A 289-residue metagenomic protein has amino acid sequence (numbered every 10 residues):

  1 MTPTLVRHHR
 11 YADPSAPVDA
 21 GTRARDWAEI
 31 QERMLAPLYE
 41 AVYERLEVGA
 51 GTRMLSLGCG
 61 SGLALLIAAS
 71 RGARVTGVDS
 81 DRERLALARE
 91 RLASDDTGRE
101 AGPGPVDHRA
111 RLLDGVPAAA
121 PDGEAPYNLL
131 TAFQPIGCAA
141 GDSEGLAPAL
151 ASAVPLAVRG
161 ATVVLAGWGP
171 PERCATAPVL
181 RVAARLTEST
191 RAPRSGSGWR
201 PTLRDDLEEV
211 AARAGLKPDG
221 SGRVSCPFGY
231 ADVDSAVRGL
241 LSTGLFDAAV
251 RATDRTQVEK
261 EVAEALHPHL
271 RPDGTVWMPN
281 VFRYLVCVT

Functional and structural regions predicted by a protein language model:
M1-T52, L63, R84-L87, S94-D95 (+1 more regions): Conserved class I S-adenosyl-L-methionine
T2-T4, H9, S61-L63, R200-T289: Conserved Class I S-adenosyl-L-methionine
L46-V48, A69, A157, L270: A generic alpha-to-beta junction signature in SAM-dependent methyltransferases
R53-L55, S61-P121: Class I SAM-dependent methyltransferase SAM/SAH-binding core
A64, A120-P121, A139-A140, R173-C174: Glycine/Thr-rich phosphate-binding loops of Rossmann-like dinucleotide-binding domains
A118-L130: A short acidic, Gly/Pro-enriched loop at the edge of an enzyme's catalytic core that lines a small-molecule cofactor
Y127-A147, G169: A short SAM/SAH-binding and catalytic strip from SAM-dependent methyltransferases
G145-P148, S152-V154, V158-P227: Conserved catalytic/acceptor-binding region of the Class I
